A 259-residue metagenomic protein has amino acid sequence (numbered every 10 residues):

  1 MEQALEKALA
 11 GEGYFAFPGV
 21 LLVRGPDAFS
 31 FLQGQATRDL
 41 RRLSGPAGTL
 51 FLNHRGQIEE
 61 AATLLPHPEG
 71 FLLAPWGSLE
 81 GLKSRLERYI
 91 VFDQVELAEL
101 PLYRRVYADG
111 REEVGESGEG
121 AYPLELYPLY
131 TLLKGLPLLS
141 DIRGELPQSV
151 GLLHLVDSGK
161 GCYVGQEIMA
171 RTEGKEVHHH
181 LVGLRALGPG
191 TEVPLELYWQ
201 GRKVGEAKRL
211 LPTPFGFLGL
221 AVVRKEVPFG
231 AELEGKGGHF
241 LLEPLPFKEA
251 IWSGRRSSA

Functional and structural regions predicted by a protein language model:
M1-E59: Acidic, proline/glycine-enriched N-terminal capping motif
G11-L22, T63-L138, E234: Acidic, low-complexity central loop/insert segments
V20, G48-L50, L72, R104-Y107 (+3 more regions): Ordered hydrophobic segments in well-structured contexts
D27-L32, L79-K83, S117-G120, G190-L195 (+1 more regions): Short, conserved charged micro-motifs
Q33-R41, S84-F92, G174, W199-R202: Short, intrinsically disordered, mixed-charge
A36-T37, G135, L139, G161-Y163 (+1 more regions): Active-site helix/loop of acyl-thioester processing domains in fatty-acid/polyketide metabolism, spanning hotdog-fold
A62, Y130, V150-V156, Q166 (+1 more regions): Glycine-rich, small/acidic residue-mixed loop/short-helix segments
L132, L136-C162: Active-site loop ensemble at the mouth of alpha/beta enzyme cores that anchors a bound cofactor
